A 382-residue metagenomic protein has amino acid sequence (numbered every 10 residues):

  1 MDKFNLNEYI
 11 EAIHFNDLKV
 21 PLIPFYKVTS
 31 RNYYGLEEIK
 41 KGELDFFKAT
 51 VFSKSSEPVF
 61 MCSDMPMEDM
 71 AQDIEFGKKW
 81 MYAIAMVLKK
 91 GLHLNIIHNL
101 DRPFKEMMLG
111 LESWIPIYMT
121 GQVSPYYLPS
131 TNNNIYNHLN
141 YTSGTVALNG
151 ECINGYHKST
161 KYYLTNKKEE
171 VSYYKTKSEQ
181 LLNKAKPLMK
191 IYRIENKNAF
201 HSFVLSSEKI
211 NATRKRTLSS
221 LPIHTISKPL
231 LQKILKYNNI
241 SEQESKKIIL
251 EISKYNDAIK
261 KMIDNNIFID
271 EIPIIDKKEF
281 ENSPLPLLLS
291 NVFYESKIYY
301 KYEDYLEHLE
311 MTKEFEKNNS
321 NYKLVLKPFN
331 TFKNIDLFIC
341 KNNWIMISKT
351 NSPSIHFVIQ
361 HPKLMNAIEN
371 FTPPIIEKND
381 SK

Functional and structural regions predicted by a protein language model:
M1-T50: N-terminal localization/anchoring segments of enzymes in phospholipid and broader phosphate metabolism
S30-S381: Hydrophobic protein-protein interaction segments
